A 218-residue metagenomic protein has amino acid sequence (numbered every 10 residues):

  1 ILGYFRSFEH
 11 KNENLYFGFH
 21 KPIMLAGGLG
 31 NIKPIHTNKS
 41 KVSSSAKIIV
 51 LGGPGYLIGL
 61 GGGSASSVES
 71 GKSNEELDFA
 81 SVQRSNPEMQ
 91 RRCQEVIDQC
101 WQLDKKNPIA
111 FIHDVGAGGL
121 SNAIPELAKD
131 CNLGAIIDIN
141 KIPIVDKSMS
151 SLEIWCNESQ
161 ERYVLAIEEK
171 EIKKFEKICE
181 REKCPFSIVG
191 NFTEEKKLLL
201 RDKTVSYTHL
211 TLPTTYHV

Functional and structural regions predicted by a protein language model:
I1-C131, A135-F175, E182: Mobile "lid/hinge" segments at catalytic clefts and subdomain interfaces of large enzymes
D138-P143, F186-E194: A generic structural motif
I178-I188: A common structural junction motif
G190-S206: Short, conserved secondary-structure transition motifs
T208-T214: Conserved small/polar residues in nucleotide/adenosyl-binding loops
